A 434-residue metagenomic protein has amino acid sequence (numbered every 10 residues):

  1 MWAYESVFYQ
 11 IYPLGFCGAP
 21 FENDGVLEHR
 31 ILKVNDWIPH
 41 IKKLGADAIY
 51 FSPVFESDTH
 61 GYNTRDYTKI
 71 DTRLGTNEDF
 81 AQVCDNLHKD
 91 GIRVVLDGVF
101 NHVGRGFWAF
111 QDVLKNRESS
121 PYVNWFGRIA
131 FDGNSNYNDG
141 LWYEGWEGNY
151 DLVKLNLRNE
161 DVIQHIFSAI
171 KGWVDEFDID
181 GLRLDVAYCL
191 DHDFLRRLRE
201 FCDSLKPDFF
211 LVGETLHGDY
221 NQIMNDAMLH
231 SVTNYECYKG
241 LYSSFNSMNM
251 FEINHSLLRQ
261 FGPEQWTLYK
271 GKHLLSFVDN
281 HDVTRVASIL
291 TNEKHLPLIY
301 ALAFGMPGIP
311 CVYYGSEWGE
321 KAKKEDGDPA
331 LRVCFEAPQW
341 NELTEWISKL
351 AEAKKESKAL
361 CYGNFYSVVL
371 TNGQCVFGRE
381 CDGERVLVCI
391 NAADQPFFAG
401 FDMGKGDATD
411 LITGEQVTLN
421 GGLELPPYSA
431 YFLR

Functional and structural regions predicted by a protein language model:
M1-V7, Y12-D47, V54-E176, L198-S204 (+1 more regions): Substrate-binding/active-site clefts of carbohydrate-active enzymes
M1-Y50, E56, N86-L87, L296 (+3 more regions): Carbohydrate-interacting/catalytic domains
V7-Q10, I49-F51, V94-L96, L182 (+4 more regions): Hydrophobic faces of well-ordered beta-strands that scaffold small-molecule active sites in alpha/beta enzyme cores
L14, V54, V99-N101, A187-C189 (+2 more regions): Active-site beta-loop-alpha junctions enriched in small/polar residues
G45-D47, D90-I92, D178-D180, K206-F209 (+3 more regions): Short, well-ordered coil/turn segments that N-cap beta-strands
H102, I166-H192, S276, N280: Active-site groove signature of glycoside hydrolases
L114, D185-L268, L302, K321-K349 (+4 more regions): Active-site-proximal helices and loops of the catalytic beta/alpha 8
L268-T291: Active-site clefts of carbohydrate-active enzymes
